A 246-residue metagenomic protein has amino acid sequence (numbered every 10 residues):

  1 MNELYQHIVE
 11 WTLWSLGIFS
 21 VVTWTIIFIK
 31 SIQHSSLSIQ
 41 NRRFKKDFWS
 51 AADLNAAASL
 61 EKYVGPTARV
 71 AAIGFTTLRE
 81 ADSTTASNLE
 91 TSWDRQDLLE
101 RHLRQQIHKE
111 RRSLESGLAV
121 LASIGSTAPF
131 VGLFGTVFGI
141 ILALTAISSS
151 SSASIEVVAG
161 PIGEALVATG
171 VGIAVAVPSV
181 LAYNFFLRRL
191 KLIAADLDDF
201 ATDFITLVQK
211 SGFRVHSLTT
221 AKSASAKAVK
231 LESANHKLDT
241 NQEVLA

Functional and structural regions predicted by a protein language model:
M1-K46: Hydrophobic membrane-targeting segments
L13, E115-A122, E164-A168: N-terminal membrane-entry
S15-V22, A128-V131, G135-F138, I173: Residue-level signal for the membrane-embedded core of alpha-helical transmembrane segments, especially mid-helix
T23-K30, V175-F186: Transmembrane alpha-helical segments in integral membrane proteins
I39-V131, I140-S154, L181-A246: Predominantly long cytosolic amphipathic alpha-helical stalk/bundle segments
S151-A165: Hydrophobic alpha-helical transmembrane segments and adjacent short intramembrane/lumenal linkers of inner/organellar
A165-S179: Hydrophobic alpha-helical transmembrane segments of polytopic membrane proteins
